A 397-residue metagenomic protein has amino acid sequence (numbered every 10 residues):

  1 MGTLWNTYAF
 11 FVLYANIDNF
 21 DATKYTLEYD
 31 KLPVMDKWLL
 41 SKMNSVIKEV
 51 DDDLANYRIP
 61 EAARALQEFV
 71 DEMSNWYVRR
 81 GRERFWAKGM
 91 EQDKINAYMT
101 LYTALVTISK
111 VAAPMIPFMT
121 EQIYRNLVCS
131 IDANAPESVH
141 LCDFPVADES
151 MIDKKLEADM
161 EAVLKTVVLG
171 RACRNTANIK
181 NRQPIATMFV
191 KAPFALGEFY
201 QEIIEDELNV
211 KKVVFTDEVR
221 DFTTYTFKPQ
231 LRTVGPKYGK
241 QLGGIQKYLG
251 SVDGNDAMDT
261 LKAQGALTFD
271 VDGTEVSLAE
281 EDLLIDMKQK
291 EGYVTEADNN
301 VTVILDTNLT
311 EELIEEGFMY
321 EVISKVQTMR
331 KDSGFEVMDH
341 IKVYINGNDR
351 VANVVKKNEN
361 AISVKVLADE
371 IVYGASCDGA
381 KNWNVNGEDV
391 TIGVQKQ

Functional and structural regions predicted by a protein language model:
M1-Q397: Feature 926 captures the class I aminoacyl-tRNA synthetase adenylation module centered on the KMSKS loop
